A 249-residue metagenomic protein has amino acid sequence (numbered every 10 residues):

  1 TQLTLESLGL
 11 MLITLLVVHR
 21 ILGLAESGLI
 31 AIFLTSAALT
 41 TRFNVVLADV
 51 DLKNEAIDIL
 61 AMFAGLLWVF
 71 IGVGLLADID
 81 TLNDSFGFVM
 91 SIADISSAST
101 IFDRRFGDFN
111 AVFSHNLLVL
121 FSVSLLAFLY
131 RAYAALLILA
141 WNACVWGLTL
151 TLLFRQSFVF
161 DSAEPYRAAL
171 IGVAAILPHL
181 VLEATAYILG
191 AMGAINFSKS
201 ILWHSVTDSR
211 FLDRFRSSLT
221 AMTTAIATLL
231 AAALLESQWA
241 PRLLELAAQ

Functional and structural regions predicted by a protein language model:
T1-L5, G23-L29, D49-W68, A132-L136 (+1 more regions): Alpha-helical transmembrane segments and their helix-start/interface "positive-inside/aromatic belt" motifs in integral
T1-V46: N-terminal, membrane-interfacial amphipathic/helix-forming hydrophobic leader that caps and precedes the first
L10, T14, L39, G65-F70 (+5 more regions): Alpha-helical transmembrane segments of multipass membrane proteins
K53-L117: Hydrophobic alpha-helical segments and helix pairs
A61-A77, R131-C144, H179-L182, A225-A227: Hydrophobic alpha-helical membrane-insertion segments
F102-T149: Internal active-site segments that recognize and position negatively charged phosphoryl groups and nucleotide moieties
L150-I226, L230-A231: Hydrophobic alpha-helical transmembrane segments and adjacent short intramembrane/lumenal linkers of inner/organellar
A232-Q249: Juxtamembrane boundary at the C-terminal end of a transmembrane helix
